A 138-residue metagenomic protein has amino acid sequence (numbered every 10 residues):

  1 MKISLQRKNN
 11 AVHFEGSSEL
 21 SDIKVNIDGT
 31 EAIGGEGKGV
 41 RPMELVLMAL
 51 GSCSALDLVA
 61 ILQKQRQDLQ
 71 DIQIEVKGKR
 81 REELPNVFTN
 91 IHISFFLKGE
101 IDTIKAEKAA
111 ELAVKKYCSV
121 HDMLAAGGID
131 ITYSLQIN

Functional and structural regions predicted by a protein language model:
M1-M48, V59-N138: Extended beta-strand/beta-hairpin segments
L56: Short glycine/serine/threonine-rich phosphate/pyrophosphate-binding segments that cradle anionic phosphate groups
